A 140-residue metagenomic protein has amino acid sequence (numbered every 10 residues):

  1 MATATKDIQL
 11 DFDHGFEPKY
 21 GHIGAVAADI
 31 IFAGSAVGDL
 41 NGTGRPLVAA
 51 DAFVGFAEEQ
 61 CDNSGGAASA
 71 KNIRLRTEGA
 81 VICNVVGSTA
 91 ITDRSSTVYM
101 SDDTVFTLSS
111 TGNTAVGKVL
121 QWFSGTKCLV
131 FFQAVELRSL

Functional and structural regions predicted by a protein language model:
M1-L140: Surface-exposed, low-hydrophobicity beta-strand/loop segments enriched in small/polar/acidic residues
